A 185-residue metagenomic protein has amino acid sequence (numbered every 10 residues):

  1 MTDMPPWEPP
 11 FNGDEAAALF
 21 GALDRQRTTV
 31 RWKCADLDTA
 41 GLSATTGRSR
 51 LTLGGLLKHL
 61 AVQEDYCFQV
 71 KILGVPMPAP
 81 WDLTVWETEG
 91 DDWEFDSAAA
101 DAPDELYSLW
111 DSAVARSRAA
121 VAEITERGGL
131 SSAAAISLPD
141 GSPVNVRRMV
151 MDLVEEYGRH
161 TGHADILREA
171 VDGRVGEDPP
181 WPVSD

Functional and structural regions predicted by a protein language model:
T2-P9, A16, F20-D91, A133-D185: Short, contiguous alpha-helical
G90-S132, R147-Y157: Acidic/histidine-rich alpha-helical segments that form the ligand environment of transition-metal centers
